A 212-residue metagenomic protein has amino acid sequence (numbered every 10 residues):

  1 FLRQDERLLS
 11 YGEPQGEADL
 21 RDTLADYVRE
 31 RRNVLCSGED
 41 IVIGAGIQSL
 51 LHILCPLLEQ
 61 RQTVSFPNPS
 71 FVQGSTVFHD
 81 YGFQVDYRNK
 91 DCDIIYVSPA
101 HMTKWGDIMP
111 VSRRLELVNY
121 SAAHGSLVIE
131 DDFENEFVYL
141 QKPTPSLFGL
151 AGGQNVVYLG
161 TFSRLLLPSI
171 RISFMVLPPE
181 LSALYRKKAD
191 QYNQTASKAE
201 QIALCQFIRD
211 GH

Functional and structural regions predicted by a protein language model:
D5-G125, I129, E136-F137, K142-Q154: Conserved core of the PLP fold type I
Q15-G16, V156-H212: PLP-dependent aminotransferase class I/II
D132-E134, F162: Short strand-turn motif at the edge of the Rossmann-like AdoMet-binding core
